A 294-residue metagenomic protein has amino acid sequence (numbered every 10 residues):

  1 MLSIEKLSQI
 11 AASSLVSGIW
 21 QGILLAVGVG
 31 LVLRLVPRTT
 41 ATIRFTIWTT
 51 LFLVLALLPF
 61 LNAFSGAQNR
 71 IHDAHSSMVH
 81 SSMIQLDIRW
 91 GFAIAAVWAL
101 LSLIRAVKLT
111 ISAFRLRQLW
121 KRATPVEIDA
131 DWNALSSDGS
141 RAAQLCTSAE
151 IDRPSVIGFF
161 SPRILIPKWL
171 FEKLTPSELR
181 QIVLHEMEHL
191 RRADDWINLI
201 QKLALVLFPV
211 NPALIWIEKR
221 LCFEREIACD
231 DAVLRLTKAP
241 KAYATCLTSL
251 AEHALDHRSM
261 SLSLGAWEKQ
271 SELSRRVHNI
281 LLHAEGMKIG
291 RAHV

Functional and structural regions predicted by a protein language model:
L2-H75, H80-R291: Membrane-embedded and juxtamembrane structural elements of multi-pass membrane proteins
